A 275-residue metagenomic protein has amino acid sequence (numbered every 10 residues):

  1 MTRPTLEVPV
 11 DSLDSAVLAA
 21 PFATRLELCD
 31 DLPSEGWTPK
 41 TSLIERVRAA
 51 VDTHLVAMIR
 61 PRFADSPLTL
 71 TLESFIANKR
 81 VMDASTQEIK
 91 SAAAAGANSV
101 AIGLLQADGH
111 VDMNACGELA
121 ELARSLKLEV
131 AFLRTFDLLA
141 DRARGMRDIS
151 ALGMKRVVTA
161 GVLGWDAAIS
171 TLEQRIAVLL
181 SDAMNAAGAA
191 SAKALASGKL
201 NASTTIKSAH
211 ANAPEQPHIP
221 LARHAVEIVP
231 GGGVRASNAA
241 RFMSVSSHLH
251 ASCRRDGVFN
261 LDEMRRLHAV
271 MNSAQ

Functional and structural regions predicted by a protein language model:
P4-V8, L26-L28, L55-I59, V100-I102 (+4 more regions): Hydrophobic faces of well-ordered beta-strands that scaffold small-molecule active sites in alpha/beta enzyme cores
V10-D31, A95-G96: Catalytic domains of carbohydrate-active enzymes, especially glycoside hydrolases
D14-L18, D65-S91, D137-A151, I219-P220 (+2 more regions): Catalytic cores of alpha/beta
F22-E27, V51-H54, G96-S99, S125-K127 (+4 more regions): Glycine-enriched alpha-helix->loop->beta-strand junction motifs that scaffold or abut catalytic
E27-S34, A95-A107, M154-D166, V245-M264: Glycine-rich phosphate-binding active-site loops on the catalytic face of alpha/beta enzymes
L32-V51, Q106-R124, L139-R144, L163-A183 (+3 more regions): Active-site-adjacent beta->alpha loops and helix N-cap segments on the catalytic face of soluble alpha/beta enzymes
S42-M113: Glycine/small-residue-rich loop that forms an oxyanion/phosphate-binding "nest" at active or ligand-binding sites
R62-F63, P67, L180-Q275: C-terminal alpha-helical cap/extension of soluble enzyme domains
